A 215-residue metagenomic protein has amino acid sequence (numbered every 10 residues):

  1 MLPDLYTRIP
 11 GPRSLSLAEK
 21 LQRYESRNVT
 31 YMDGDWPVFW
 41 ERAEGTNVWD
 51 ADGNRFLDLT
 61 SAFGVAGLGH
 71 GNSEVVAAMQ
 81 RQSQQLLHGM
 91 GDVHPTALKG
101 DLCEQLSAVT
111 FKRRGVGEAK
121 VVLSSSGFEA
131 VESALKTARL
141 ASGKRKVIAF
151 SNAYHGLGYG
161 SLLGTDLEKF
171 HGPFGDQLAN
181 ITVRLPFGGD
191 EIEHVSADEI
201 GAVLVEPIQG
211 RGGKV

Functional and structural regions predicted by a protein language model:
M1-E44, H94, K99: Active-site-adjacent loop/helix segments that line or gate small-molecule/cofactor pockets in enzymes
L2-T7, G11, R55-K144: Glycine-rich loop-to-alpha-helix module at the N-terminal edge of alpha/beta enzyme cores
P37-L59: Active-site and channel-lining beta-strand-loop segments that bind or position nucleotide-derived/phosphorylated
R42, V65-G69, T182-R184: Short, well-ordered beta-strand elements within core beta-sheets of diverse protein domains
G45, N54, G64, G189-D190 (+1 more regions): Short, glycine-/Ser/Thr-/acidic-enriched flexible segments
W49, L68-G69, G164-T165: Short beta-strand-to-turn element immediately C-terminal to the catalytic PLP-Schiff-base lysine in fold type I
E104-L204, Q209: PLP-dependent aspartate aminotransferase-fold enzymes
R211-V215: Glycine/threonine-rich flexible loop motifs
